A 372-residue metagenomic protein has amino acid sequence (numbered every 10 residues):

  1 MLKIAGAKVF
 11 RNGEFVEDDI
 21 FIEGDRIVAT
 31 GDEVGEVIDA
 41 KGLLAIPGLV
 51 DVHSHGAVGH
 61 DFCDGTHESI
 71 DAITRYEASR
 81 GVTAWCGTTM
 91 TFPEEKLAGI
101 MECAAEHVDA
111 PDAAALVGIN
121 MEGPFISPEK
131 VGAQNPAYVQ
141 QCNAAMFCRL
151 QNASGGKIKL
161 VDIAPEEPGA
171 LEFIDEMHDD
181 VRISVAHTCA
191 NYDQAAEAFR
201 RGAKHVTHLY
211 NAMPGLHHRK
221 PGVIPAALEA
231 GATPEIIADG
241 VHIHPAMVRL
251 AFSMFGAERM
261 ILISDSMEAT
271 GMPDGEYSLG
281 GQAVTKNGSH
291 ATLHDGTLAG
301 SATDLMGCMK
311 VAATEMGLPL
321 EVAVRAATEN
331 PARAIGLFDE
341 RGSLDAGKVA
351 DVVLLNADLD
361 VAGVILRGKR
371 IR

Functional and structural regions predicted by a protein language model:
M1-I46: Histidine-rich, glycine-flanked metal-binding segment
G42, E77, M121, M177 (+3 more regions): Conserved, mostly hydrophobic/aromatic
L44, V52, F62-A114, Y138-A153 (+1 more regions): Alpha-helical scaffold segments that flank or form the walls of functional sites
H55, D71-I100, A114-S127, S154-E166 (+4 more regions): Divalent metal-dependent hydrolysis catalytic cores, especially in the metallo-beta-lactamase
G56-H67, A133-Q140, R182-A186: Active-site mouth loops of central-metabolism enzymes
R75-C86, S127-G155, E197-L209, K220-T233 (+1 more regions): Active-site gating loops and adjacent loop-to-helix segments of metal-dependent hydrolytic enzymes
C148, N152-M272: Active-site core of metal-dependent hydrolases
A226-I236, F252-S264, A269-L355: His/Asp/Glu-enriched, well-ordered alpha-helical/loop segment that forms or immediately abuts the divalent-metal
